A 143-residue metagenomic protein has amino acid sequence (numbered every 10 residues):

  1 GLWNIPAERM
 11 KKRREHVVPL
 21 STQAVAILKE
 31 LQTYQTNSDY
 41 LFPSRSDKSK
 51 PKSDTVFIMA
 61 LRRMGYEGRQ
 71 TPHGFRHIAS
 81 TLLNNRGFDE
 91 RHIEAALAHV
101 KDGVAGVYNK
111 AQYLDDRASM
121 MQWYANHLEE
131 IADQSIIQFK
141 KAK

Functional and structural regions predicted by a protein language model:
G1-E30, A98-G103: Conserved tyrosine-mediated DNA breakage-rejoining catalytic core shared by Y-recombinases
L2, E67-R69, F88-N109, A132-I136: Short, polar N-cap/turn motifs at the start of nucleic acid-interacting alpha helices
P6-V17, P43-S49, Y66-G74, L83 (+1 more regions): Short, contiguous acidic/charged loop-to-helix segments that flank catalytic cores in large enzymes
P19-R69, G74, K143: Active-site/catalytic core of tyrosine-dependent DNA strand-transfer enzymes
V56-M59, R63, G74-V100: C-terminal catalytic core of tyrosine-transesterase DNA break-rejoin enzymes
I137-A142: Short hydrophobic short-linear motifs embedded in intrinsically disordered terminal tails or helical linkers
